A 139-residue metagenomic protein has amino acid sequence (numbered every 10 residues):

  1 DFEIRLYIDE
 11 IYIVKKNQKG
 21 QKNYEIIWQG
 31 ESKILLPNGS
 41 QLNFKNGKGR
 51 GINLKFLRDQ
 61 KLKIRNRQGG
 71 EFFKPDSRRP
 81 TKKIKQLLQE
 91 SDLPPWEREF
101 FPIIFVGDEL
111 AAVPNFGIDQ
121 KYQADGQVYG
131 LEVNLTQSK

Functional and structural regions predicted by a protein language model:
D1-K139: AMP-forming adenylation/ATP pyrophosphatase catalytic core
